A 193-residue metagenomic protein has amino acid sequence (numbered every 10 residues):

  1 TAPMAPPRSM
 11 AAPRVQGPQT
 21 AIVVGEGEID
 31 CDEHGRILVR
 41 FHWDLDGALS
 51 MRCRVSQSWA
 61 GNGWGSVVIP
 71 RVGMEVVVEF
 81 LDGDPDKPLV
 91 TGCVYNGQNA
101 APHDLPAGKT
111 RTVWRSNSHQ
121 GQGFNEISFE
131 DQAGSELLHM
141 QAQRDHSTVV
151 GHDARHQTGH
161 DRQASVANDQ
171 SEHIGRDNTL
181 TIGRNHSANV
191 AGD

Functional and structural regions predicted by a protein language model:
M4-P7, Q122-F124: Surface-exposed acidic, glycine/proline-enriched linker/cap segments that occur as 15-30-residue helix-coil
A5-V15: Short aromatic-glycine motifs in intrinsically disordered, low-complexity regions
P18-D193: Structural signature for extended repeat/solenoid scaffolds and their inter-repeat hinge/linker regions, spanning
